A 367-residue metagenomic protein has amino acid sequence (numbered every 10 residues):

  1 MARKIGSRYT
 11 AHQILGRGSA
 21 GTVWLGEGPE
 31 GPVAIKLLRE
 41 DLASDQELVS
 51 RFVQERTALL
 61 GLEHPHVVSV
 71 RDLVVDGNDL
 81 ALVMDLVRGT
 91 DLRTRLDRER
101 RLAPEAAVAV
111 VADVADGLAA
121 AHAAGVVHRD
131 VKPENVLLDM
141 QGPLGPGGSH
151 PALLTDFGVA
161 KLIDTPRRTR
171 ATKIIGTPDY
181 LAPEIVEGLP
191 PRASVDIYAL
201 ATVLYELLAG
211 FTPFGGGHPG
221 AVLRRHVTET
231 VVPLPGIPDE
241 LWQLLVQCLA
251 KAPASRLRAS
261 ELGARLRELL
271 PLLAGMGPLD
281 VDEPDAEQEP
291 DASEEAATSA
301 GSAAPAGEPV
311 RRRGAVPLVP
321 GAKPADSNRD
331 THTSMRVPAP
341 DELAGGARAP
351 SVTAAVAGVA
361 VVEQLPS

Functional and structural regions predicted by a protein language model:
A11-G18, V23: Protein kinase glycine-rich loop
R39-G61: AlphaC helix of the eukaryotic protein kinase fold
L73: Activation-segment/catalytic-loop signature of the eukaryotic protein kinase fold
G77-D91, R95: Conserved short submotifs of the Hanks-type protein kinase catalytic core that shape the nucleotide-binding pocket
V110-V111: Activation segment signature within eukaryotic-like protein kinase domains
V114-V126: Protein kinase catalytic-loop region centered on the HRD/HxD motif
A209-P213: Structural helix C-cap motif within protein kinase domains
